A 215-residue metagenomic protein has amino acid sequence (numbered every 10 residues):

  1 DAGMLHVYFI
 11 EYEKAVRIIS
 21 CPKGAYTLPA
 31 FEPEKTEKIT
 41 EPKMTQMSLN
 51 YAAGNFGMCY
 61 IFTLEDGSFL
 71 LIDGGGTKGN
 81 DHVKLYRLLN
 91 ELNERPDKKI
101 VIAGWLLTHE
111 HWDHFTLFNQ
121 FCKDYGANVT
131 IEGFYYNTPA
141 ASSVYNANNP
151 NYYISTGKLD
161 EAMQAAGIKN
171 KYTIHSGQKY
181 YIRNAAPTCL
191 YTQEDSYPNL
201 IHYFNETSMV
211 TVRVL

Functional and structural regions predicted by a protein language model:
A2-N55, E91, D97-K99, F115-L215: Flexible, acidic/histidine-containing loops and adjacent segments that form or flank the divalent-metal
G57-C59: Gly/Thr-rich phosphate-binding beta-strand-loop-beta motif of the actin/hexokinase/Hsp70
D66-F69: Active-site beta-strand-loop-beta-strand hairpin of nuclease catalytic cores that positions key catalytic residues
I72-G74, T108, L215: Active-site flanking residues adjacent to catalytic metal/cofactor-binding acidic residues
G74-V83: Acidic/histidine-rich helix-loop elements that form or flank divalent-metal/phosphate-binding sites at the catalytic
R87-L88: N-terminal post-signal-peptidase region of extra-cytosolic proteins
V101-D113: Metallo-beta-lactamase
